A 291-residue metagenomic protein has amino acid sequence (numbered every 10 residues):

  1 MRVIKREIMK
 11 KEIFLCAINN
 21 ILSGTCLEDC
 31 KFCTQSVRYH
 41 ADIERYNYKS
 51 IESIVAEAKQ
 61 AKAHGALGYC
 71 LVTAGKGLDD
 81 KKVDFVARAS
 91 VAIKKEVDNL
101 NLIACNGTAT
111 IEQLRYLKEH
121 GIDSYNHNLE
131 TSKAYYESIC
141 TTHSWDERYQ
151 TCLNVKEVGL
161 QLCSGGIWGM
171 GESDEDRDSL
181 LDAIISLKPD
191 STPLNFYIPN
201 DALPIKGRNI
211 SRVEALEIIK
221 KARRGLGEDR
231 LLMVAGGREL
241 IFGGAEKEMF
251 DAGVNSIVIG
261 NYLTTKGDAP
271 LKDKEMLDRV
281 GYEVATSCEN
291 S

Functional and structural regions predicted by a protein language model:
R2-Y39, Y46-C70: N-terminal pre-triad scaffold of radical SAM enzymes
I4-E7, A61-H64, E96, V158 (+5 more regions): Change "in soluble alpha/beta enzymes" to "in soluble alpha/beta proteins
I13-N20, Y69-L71, L102-A104, Y125-H127 (+4 more regions): Hydrophobic faces of well-ordered beta-strands that scaffold small-molecule active sites in alpha/beta enzyme cores
F14-L15, N20-E44, A87-S90, C152-L153 (+3 more regions): N-terminal small/glycine-rich loop or linker at the start of catalytic domains across soluble metabolic enzymes
L27, V83-V86, D174-D178, G243-E246 (+1 more regions): Conserved strand-to-helix beginnings and helix N-cap segments that scaffold or border functional pockets
F32-C33, R88-A89, H120-I122, H143-W145 (+4 more regions): Short, hinge-like loop/turn segments at secondary-structure boundaries
Y39-G165, M170, D174-R177, A183-L187: Conserved Radical SAM active-site core
I185-S291: Auxiliary Fe-S-binding modules of radical SAM enzymes
